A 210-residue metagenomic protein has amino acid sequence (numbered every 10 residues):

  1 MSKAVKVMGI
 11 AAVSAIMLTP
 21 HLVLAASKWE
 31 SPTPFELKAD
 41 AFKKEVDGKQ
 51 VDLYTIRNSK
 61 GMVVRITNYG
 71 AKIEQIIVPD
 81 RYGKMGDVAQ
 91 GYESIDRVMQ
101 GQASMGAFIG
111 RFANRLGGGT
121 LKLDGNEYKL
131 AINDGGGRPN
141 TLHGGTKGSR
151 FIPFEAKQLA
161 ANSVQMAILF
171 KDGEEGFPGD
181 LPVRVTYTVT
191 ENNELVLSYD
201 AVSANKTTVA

Functional and structural regions predicted by a protein language model:
M1-I10: Bacterial N-terminal signal peptides that target proteins for export
G9-H21: Bacterial N-terminal signal peptides
A26-A210: Surface-exposed acidic/polar loop and edge beta-strand patches at domain peripheries
